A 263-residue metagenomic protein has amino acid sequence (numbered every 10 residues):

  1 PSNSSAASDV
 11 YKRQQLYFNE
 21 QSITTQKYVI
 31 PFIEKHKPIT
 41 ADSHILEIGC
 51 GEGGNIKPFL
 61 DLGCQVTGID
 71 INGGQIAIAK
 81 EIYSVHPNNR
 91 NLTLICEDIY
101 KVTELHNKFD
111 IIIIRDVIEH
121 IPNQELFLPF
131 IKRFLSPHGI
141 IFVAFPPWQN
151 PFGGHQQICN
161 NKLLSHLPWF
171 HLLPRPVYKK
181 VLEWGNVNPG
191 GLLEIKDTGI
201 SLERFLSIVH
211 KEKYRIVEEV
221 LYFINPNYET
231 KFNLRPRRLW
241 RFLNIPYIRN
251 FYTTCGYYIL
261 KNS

Functional and structural regions predicted by a protein language model:
P1-A7, Y11: Single conserved hydrophobic/aromatic residue that forms the stacking wall/gate of nucleotide- or nucleobase-binding
Q15-P31: Conserved SAM-binding loop and adjacent beta-strand
L16, E20, D42-S43, G191-L193: Short, contiguous strand/loop micro-motifs
Q21, E47, K196-D197: Residues that cap or flank secondary-structure elements
I23, K27, K57, D61 (+2 more regions): A structural signal for well-ordered alpha-helical segments within the folded catalytic domains of diverse enzymes
I30-G154, Y257-N262: Conserved SAM-binding loop
P122-F130, I140-Y258: S-adenosyl-L-methionine-dependent methyltransferase catalytic module, highlighting the catalytic core
